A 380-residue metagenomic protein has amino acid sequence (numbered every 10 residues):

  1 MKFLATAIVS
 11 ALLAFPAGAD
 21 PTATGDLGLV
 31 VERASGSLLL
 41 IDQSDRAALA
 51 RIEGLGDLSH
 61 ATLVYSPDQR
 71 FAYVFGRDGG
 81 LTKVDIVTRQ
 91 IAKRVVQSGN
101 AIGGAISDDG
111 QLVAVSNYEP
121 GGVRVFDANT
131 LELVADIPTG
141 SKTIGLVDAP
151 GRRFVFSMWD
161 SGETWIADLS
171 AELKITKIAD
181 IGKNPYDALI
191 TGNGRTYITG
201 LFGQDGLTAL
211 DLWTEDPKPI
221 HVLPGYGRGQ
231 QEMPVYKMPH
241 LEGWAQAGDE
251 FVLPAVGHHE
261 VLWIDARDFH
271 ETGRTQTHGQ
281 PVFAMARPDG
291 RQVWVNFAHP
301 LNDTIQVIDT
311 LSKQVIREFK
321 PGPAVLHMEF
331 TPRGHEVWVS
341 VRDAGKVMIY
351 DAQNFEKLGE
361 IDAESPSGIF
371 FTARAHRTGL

Functional and structural regions predicted by a protein language model:
L4-A5, H335: Generic extreme N-terminus detector
A5-A14: Bacterial N-terminal signal peptides
F15-L380: Predominantly soluble domains enriched in secretory-pathway, periplasmic, or organellar proteins
